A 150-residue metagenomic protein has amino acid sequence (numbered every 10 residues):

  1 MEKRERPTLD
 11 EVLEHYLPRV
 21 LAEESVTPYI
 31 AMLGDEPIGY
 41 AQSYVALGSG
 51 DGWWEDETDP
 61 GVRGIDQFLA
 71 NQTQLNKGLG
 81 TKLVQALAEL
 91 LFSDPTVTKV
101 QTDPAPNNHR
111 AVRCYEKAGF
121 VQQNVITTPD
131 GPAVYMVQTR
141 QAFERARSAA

Functional and structural regions predicted by a protein language model:
M1-P18: Conserved GNAT-fold acetyl-CoA-binding loop/helix
H15-Q74, L90, R140-Q141: Acetyl-CoA-dependent GNAT
Q74, G78-L87: Conserved acetyl-CoA pyrophosphate-binding loop and the N-cap/start of the following alpha-helix in GNAT-like
T81-K82, P106-N124: Conserved active-site alpha-helix within GNAT-family acetyltransferase domains
L91-D103: Conserved GNAT acetyl-CoA-binding A-motif
Q101-V112, T128-P132, Q138-Q141: Conserved beta-strand-loop-alpha-helix junction that forms the acyl-donor binding cleft
F143-A150: Conserved N-terminal entry element of GNAT/NAT acetyltransferase domains
